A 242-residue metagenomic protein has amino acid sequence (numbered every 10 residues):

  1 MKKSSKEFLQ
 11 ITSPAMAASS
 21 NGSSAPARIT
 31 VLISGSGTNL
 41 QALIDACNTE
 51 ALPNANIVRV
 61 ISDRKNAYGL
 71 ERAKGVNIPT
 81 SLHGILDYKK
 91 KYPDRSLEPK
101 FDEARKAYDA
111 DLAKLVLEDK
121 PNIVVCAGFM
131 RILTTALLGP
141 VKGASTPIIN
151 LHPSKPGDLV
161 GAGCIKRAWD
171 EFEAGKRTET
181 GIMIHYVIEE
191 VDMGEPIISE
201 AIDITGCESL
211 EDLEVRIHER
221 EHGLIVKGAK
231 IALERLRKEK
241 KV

Functional and structural regions predicted by a protein language model:
K2-V242: One-carbon transfer enzymes
